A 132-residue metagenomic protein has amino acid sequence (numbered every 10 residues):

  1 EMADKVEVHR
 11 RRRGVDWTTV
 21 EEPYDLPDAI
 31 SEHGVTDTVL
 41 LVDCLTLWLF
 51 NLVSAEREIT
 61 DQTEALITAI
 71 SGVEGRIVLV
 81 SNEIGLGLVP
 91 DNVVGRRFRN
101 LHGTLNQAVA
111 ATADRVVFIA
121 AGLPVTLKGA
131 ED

Functional and structural regions predicted by a protein language model:
E1-E32: Conserved P-loop
V8-R10, T36-D37, G95-F98: Short, hinge-like loop/turn segments at secondary-structure boundaries
R13, Y24, L47-D132: Replace "adjacent to P-loop NTPase cores in ATP/GTP-dependent enzymes" with "adjacent to NTP-binding cores
S31-G34, S71: Residue-level signal for alpha-helix termini/capping positions
G34-V35, A110: A short, aliphatic-rich alpha-helical micro-motif
V35-T36, E64: Catalytic phosphate/metal-binding cores of nucleic-acid and nucleotide-processing enzymes, i.e., regions that mediate
T36-T38, G75-R76: Short coil/turn segments at beta-strand junctions that form active-site/ligand-binding loops
